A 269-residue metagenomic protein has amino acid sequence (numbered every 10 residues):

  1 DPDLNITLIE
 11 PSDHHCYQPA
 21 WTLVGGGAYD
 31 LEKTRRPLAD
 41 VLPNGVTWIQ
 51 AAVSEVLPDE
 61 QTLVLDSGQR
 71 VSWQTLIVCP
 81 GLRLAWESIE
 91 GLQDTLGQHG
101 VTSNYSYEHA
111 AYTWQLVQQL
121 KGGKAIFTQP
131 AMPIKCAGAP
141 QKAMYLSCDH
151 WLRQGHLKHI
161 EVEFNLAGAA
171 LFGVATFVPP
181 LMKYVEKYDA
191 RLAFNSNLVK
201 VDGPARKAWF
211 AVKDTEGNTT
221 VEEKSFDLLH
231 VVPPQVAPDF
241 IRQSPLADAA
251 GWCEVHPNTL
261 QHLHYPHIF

Functional and structural regions predicted by a protein language model:
D1-T47, A131-A175: Beta1-alpha1 glycine-rich phosphate/pyrophosphate-binding loop at the start of Rossmann-like nucleotide-binding domains
V46-L63, V71, L152-V255: A Rossmann-like FAD-binding core segment of flavoenzymes
E55-S103: Domain-start "cap" segments at the beginnings of catalytic or binding domains
S67, P80-G81, Q129, V212 (+1 more regions): Glycine-rich, N-terminal phosphate-binding loop of Rossmann-like dinucleotide-binding domains
C79, I89-F194, V201-G203: Predominantly flavin-linked oxidoreductase catalytic cores and closely associated redox partners
L84-S88, Q93-K121, S225-F269: FAD-site-proximal beta/loop scaffold in flavoenzymes
